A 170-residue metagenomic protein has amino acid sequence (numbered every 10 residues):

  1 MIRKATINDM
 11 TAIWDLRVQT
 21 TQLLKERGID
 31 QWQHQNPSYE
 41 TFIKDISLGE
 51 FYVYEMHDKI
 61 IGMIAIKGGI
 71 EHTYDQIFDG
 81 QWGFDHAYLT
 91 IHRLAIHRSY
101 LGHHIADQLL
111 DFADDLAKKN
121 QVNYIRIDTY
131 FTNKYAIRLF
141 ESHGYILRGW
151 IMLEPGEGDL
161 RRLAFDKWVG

Functional and structural regions predicted by a protein language model:
M1-D15: A short beta-loop-alpha structural element at the N-terminal edge of CoA-dependent acyl/N-acetyltransferase catalytic
A5, L94-I96, T129: Hydrophobic adenine-recognition pocket in adenosine-nucleotide-binding enzymes
T21-T41: Conserved GNAT-fold acetyl-CoA-binding loop/helix
E50-I66: Conserved beta-hairpin
A65-R93, L101, G156-E157: Conserved acyl-donor/pantetheine-binding loop and adjacent beta-alpha core of acyl/acetyltransferases and related
I96, G102-D115, R138-S142: Conserved acetyl-CoA-binding loop-helix of GNAT-fold acetyltransferases
L110, A117-T129: Conserved GNAT acetyl-CoA-binding A-motif
D128-T129, E141-R161: Conserved catalytic-core motifs of GNAT/GCN5-like acyltransferases
